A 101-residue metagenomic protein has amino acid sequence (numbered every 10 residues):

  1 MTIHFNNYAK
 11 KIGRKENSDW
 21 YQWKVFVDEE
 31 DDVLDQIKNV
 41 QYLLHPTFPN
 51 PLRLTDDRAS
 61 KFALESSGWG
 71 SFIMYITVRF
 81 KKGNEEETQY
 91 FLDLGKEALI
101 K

Functional and structural regions predicted by a protein language model:
M1-K101: A structural signal for beta-rich interaction modules in eukaryotic proteins
